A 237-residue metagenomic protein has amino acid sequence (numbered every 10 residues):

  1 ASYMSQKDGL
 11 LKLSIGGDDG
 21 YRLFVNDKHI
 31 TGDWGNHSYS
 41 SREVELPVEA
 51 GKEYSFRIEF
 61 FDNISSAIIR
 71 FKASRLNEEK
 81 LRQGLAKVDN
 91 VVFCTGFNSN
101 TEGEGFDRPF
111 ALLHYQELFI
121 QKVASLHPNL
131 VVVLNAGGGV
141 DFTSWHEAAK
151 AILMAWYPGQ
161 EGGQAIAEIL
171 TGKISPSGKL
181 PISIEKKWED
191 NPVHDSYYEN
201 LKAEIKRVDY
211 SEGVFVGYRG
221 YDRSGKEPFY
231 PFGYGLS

Functional and structural regions predicted by a protein language model:
A1-S237: C-terminal non-catalytic regions of proteins with extracellular/luminal or membrane-system context
